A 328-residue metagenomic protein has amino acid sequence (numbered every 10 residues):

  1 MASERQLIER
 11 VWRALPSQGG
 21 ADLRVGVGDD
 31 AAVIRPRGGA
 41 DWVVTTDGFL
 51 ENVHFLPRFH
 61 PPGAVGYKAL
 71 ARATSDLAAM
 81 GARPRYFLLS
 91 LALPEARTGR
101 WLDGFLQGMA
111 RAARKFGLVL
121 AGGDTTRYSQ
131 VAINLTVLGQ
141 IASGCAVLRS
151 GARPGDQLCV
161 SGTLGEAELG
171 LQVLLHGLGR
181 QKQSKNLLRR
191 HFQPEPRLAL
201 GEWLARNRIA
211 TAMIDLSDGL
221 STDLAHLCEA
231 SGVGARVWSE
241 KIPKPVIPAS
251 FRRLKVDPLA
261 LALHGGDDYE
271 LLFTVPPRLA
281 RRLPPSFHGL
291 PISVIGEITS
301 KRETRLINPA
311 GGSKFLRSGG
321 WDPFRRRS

Functional and structural regions predicted by a protein language model:
M1-A78, G319: N-terminal glycine-rich phosphate/pyrophosphate-binding loops that anchor nucleotide-derived ligands and cofactors
M1-S17, A40, H60, P94-V119 (+4 more regions): Glycine-/charge-enriched secondary-structure boundary and capping motifs
A21-V25, Q193, L261-H264: Short Gly/Pro-enriched turn/cap motifs at secondary-structure boundaries
V33, A73, G81, L120 (+4 more regions): Residue-level signal for inorganic ion chemistry
P36, W42, F49, R83-L175 (+1 more regions): Glycine-rich anion-binding loops of enzyme active sites
L50-H60, I141, Q181-L187: Glycine/charged-rich beta-loop-alpha catalytic/anionic-binding loops adjacent to active sites
L178-E195, P248-S250: A short, charged helix-loop
A199-R206: Histidine/acidic residue-rich metal-binding segments in metalloenzymes
